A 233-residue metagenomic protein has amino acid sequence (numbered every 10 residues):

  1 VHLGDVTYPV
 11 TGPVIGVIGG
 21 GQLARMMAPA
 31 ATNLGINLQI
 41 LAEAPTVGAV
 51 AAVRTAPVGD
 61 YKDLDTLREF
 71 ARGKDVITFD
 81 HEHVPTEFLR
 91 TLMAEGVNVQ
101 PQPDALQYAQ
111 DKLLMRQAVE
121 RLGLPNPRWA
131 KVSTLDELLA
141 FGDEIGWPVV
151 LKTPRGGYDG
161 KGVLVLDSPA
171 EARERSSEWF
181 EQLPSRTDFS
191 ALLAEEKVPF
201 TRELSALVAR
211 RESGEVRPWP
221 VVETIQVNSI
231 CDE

Functional and structural regions predicted by a protein language model:
V1-Q117, R121, D136: ATP-binding N-terminal substructure of ATP-dependent carboxylate-amine bond-forming enzymes
Y108-S205, A209-E233: Active-site nucleotide/adenylate-binding loops and adjacent lid/helix of ATP-dependent enzymes
